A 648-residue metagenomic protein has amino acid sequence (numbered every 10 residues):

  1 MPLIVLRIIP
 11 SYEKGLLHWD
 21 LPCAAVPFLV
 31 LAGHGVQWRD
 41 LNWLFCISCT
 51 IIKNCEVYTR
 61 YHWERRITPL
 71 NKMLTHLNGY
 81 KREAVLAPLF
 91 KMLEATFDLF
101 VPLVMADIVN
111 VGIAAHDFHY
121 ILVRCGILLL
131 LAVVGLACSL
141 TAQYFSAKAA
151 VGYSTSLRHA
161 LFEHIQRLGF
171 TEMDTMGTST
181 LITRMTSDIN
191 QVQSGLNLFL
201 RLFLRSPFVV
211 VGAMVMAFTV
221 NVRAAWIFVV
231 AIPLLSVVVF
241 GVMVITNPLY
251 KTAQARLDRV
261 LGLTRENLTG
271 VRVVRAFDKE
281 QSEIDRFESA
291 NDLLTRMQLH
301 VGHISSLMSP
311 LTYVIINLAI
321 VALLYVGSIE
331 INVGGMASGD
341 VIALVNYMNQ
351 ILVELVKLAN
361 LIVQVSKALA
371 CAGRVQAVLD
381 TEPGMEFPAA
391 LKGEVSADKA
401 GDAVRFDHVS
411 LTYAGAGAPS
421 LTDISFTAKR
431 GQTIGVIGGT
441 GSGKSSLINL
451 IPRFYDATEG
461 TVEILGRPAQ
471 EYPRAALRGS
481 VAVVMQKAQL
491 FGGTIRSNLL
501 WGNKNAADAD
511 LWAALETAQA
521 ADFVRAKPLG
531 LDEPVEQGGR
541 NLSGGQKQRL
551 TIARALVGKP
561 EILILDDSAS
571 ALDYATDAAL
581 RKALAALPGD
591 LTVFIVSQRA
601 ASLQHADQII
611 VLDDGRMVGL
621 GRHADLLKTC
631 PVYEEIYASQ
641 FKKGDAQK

Functional and structural regions predicted by a protein language model:
M1, V5-L17, L21-P22, V26-G33 (+19 more regions): Membrane-integrated ABC transporters
H62-R65, V395-K648: ABC-type nucleotide-binding domain
G79, E83-T96, D107, L128-L131 (+4 more regions): Transmembrane helices of ABC transporter permease
G79-R82, R167-T171, S187-L200, L204 (+7 more regions): An intracellular "coupling" helix at the cytosolic face of ABC transporter transmembrane type-1 domains
H116-V123, M216-V230, H300-R374, V378-L379: Helix-loop-helix
P383-K399: Pre-NBD coupling/linker segments of ABC/ABC-like ATPases
